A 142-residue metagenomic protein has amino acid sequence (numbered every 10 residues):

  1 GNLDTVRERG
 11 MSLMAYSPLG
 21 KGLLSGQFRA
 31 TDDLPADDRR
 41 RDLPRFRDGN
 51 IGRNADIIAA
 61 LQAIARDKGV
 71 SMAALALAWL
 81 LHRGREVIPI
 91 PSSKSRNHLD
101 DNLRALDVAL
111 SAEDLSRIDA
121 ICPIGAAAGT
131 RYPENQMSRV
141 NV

Functional and structural regions predicted by a protein language model:
G1-D37, S71: Aromatic-lined glycan-binding groove of carbohydrate-active enzymes
E8, A36-D67, H82, E86 (+1 more regions): Terminal-tail/helix-coil boundary detector
L13-A15, P89-S92: Hydrophobic faces of well-ordered beta-strands that scaffold small-molecule active sites in alpha/beta enzyme cores
P18, G22, I88, G125: Short glycine- and Lys/Arg-enriched binding-loop motifs that mark or flank ligand-binding interfaces
G69-M72, P91: Short, surface-exposed helix-loop/turn micro-motifs enriched in polar/charged residues
L75: Glycine/threonine-rich phosphate-binding loop and adjacent beta-strand/alpha-helix elements that clamp
K94-N97: Flexible loop/turn connectors
